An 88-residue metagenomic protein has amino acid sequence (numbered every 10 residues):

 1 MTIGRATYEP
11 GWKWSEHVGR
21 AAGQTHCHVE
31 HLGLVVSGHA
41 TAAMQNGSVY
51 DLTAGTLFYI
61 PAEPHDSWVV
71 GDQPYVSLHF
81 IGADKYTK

Functional and structural regions predicted by a protein language model:
M1-Q24, V29: A short glycine-rich, His/Asp/Glu-containing loop-to-beta-strand
T2, S48, Q73-P74: Short acidic/polar mixed-charge low-complexity motifs
R5, V36, M44-N46, V69 (+1 more regions): Residue-level recognition of conserved beta-strand positions in structured domain cores
W12-W14, D51, K85-K88: A short local loop/turn or secondary-structure capping micro-motif enriched for an aromatic residue
R20-N46: Glycine- and acidic-residue-biased ligand/ion/polar-headgroup-sensing regions
M44-E63: Short acidic-glycine-tyrosine-enriched beta hairpin
P61-T87: Ligand-binding loop in jelly-roll beta-barrel domains
